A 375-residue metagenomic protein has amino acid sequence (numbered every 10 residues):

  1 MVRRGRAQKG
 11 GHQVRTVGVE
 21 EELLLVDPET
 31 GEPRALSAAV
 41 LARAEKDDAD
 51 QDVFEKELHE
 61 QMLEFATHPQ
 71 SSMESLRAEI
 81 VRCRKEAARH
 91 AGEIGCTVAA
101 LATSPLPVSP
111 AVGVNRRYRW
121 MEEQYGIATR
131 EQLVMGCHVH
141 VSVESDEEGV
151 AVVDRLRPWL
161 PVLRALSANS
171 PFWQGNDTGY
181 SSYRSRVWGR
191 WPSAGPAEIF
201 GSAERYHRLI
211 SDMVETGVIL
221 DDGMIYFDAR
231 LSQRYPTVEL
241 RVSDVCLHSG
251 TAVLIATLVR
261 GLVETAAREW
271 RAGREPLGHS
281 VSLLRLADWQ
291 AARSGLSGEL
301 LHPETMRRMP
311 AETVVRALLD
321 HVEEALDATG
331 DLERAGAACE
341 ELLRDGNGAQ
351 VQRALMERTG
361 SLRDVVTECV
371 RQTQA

Functional and structural regions predicted by a protein language model:
V2-I94, P110, M121, W188-A375: C-terminal accessory/tail domains of diverse enzymes
F65-Q70, M135-C137, V141-V143: N-terminal glycine-rich flavin-associated loop
L101, P105-P107, R116, M121-C137 (+3 more regions): Metal-dependent DNA replication initiation modules
